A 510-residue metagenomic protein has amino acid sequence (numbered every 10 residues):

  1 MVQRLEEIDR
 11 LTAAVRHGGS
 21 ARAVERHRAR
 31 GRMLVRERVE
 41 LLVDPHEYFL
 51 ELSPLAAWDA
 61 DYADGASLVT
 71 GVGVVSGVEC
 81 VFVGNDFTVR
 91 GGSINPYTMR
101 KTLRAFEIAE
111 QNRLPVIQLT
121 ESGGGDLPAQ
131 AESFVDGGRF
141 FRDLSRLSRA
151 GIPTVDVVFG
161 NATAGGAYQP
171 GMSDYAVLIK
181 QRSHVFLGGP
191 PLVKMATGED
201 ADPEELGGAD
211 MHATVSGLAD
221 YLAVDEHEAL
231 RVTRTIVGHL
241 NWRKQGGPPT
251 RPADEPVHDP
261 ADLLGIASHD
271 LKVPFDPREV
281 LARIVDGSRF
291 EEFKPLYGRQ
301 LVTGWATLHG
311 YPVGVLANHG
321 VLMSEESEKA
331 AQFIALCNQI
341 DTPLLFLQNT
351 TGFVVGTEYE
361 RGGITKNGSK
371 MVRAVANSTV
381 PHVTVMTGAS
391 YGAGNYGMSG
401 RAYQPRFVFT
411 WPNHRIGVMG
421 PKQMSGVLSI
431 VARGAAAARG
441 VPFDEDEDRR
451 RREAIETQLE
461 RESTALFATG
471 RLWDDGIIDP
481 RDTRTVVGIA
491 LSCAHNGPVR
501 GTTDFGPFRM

Functional and structural regions predicted by a protein language model:
M1-M510: Ligand-binding clefts of soluble mixed alpha/beta catalytic domains
